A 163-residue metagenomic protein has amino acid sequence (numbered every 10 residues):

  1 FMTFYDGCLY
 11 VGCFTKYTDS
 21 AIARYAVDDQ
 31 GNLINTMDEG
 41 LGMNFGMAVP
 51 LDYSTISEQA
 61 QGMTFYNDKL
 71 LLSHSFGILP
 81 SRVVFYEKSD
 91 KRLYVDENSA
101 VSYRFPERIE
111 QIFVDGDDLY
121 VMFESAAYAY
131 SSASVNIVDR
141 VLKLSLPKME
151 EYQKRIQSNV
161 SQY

Functional and structural regions predicted by a protein language model:
F1-L51: Hydrophobic, aromatic-enriched interface-forming segments
F1-T3, T55-G62, R104-G116: Repeated scaffold domains used in trafficking and secretory/extracellular systems, primarily beta-propellers
D6-C8, N67-L70, G116-D118: Short coil/turn segments that connect the beta-strands within blades of beta-propeller domains
G12-T15, S73-S75, M122-S125: Recurrent small/Gly-Pro-centered beta-turn motifs in extracellular repeat architectures
Y17-D28, I78-K88, A127-R155: Structural motif
Q30-S57, L93-P106, I156-Y163: Surface-exposed loop and turn segments in beta-propeller and other repeat-based domains that flank or scaffold
M43-L93: Loop/turn-rich, solvent-exposed surfaces of beta-rich toroidal or solenoidal domains
S89-V135: C-terminal structured domain segments
